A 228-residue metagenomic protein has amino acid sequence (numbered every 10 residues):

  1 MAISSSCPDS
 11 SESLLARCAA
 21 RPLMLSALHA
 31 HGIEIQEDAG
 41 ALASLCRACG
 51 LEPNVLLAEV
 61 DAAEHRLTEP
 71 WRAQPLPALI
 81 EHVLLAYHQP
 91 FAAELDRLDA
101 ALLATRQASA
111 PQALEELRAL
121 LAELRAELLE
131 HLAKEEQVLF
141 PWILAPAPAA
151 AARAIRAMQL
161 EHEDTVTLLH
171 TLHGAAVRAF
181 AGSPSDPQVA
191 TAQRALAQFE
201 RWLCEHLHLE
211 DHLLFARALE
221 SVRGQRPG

Functional and structural regions predicted by a protein language model:
M1-G228: Small-residue-biased structural context
